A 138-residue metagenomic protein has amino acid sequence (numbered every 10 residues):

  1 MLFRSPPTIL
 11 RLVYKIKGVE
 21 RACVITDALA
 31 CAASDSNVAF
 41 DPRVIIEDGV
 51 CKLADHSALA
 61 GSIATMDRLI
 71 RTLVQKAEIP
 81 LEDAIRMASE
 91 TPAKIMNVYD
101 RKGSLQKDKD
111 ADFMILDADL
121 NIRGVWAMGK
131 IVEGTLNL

Functional and structural regions predicted by a protein language model:
I9, Y14-K107, A111-L116: His/Asp/Glu-enriched, well-ordered alpha-helical/loop segment that forms or immediately abuts the divalent-metal
D119-W126: Short, Lys/Arg- and Gly-enriched loop/turn segments at beta-strand edges
